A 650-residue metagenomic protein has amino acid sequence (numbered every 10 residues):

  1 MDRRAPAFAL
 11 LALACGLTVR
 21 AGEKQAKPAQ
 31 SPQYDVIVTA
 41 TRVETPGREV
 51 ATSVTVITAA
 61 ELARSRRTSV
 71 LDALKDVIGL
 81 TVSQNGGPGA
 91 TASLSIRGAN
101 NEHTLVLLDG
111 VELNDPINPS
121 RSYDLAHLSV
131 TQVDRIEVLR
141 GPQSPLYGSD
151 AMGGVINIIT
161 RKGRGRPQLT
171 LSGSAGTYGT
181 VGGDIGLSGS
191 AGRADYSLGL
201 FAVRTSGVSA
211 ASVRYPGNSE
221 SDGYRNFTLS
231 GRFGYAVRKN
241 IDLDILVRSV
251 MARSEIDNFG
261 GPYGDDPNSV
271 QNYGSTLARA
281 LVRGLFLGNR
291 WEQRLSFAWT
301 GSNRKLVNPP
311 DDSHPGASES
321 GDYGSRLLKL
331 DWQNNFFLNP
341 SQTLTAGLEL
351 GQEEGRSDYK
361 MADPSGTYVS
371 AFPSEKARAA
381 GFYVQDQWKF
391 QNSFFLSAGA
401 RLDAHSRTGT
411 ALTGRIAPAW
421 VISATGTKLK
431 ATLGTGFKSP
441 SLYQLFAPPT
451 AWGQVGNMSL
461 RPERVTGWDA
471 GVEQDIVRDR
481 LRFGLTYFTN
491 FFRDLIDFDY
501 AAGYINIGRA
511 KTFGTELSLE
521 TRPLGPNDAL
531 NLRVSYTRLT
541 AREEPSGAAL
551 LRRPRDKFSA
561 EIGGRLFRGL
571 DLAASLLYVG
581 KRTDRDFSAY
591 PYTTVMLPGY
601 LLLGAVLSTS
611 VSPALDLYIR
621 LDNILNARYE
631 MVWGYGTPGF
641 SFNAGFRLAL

Functional and structural regions predicted by a protein language model:
P6, S188, Y235-A236, A431 (+2 more regions): Conserved C-terminal beta-signal and adjacent last beta-strands/turns of outer-membrane beta-barrel proteins
G22-A63, L71, N101-H103, L485: Short, acidic, small-residue-rich periplasmic hinge/interaction motif at the N-terminus of Gram-negative outer-membrane
V70-A73, A92-S95, T104-L107, Y123-S129 (+4 more regions): N-terminal periplasmic accessory domains that precede and gate Gram-negative outer-membrane beta-barrel machines
E112-R140: Short acidic/polar hinge/loop motifs at secondary-structure boundaries that mediate gating or recognition
P116-P119, T131-D134, P145-A211, D222-L229 (+1 more regions): Outer-membrane beta-barrel translocator/receptor signature
T177-R204, Y215-S254, V270-E292, L338-L344: Transmembrane beta-barrel wall of Gram-negative outer-membrane proteins
P262-L285, Y323-R326, A371-A379, A417 (+5 more regions): Outer-membrane beta-barrel signature, preferentially recognizing the C-terminal barrel domain of Gram-negative
K389-L396, R480-F492, N506-D586, L625: Gram-negative outer-membrane beta-barrel transporters
